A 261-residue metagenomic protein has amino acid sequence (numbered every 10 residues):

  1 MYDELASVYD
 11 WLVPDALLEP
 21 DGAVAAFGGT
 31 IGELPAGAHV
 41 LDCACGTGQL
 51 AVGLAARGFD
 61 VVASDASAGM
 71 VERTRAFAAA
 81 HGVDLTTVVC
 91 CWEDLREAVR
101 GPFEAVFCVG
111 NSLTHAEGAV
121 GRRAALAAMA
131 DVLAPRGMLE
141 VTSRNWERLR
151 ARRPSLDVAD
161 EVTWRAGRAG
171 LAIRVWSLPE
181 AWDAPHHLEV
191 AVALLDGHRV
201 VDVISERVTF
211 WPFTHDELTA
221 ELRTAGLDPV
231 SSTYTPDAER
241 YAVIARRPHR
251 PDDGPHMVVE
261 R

Functional and structural regions predicted by a protein language model:
M1-A36: Conserved class I S-adenosyl-L-methionine
A44-G46: Class I SAM-dependent methyltransferase "Motif I" SAM/SAH-binding loop
Q49-L95: Class I SAM-dependent methyltransferase SAM/SAH-binding core
E97-A105: A short acidic, Gly/Pro-enriched loop at the edge of an enzyme's catalytic core that lines a small-molecule cofactor
E104-V120: A short SAM/SAH-binding and catalytic strip from SAM-dependent methyltransferases
R123-P135: A short glycine-rich, Lys/Arg-flanked "PGG" loop and its adjoining helix->strand segment in the class I
T142-D216: SAM-dependent methyltransferase
T209-R261: C-terminal lobe and adjacent flexible extensions of AdoMet/dcAdoMet transferase-like proteins
